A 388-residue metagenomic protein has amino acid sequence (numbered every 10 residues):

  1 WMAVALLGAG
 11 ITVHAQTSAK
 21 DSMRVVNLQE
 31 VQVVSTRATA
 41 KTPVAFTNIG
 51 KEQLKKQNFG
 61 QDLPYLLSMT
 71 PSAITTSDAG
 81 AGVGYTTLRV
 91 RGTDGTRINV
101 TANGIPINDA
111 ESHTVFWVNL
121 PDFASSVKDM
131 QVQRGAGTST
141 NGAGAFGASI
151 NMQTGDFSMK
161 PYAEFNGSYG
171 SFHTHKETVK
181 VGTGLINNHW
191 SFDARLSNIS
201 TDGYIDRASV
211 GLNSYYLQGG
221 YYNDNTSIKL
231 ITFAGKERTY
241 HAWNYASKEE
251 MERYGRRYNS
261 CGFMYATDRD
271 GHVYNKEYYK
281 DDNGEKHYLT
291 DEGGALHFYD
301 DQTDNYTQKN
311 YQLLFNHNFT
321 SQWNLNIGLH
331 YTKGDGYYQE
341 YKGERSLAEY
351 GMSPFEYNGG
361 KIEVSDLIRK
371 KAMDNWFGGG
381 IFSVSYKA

Functional and structural regions predicted by a protein language model:
T17-K56, G95: Short, acidic, small-residue-rich periplasmic hinge/interaction motif at the N-terminus of Gram-negative outer-membrane
L63-L66, T86-R89, T101, F116-D122 (+3 more regions): N-terminal periplasmic accessory domains that precede and gate Gram-negative outer-membrane beta-barrel machines
P64-P106, K128: Extracytoplasmic beta-strand/coil segments of soluble accessory domains associated with Gram-negative outer-membrane
T86, F146-A148, P161-A163, H175-V179 (+3 more regions): Hydrophobic, lipid-facing positions within transmembrane beta-strands of outer-membrane proteins
P106-R134, Q153, E250: Short acidic/polar hinge/loop motifs at secondary-structure boundaries that mediate gating or recognition
Y162, Y169-S200, I205-N244, R253 (+3 more regions): Transmembrane beta-barrel wall of Gram-negative outer-membrane proteins
K229-Q312, Q339-K370: Acidic/polar loop-and-plug regions of large Gram-negative outer-membrane beta-barrel proteins
A295-E340, D366-A388: Outer-membrane beta-barrel transmembrane strands
